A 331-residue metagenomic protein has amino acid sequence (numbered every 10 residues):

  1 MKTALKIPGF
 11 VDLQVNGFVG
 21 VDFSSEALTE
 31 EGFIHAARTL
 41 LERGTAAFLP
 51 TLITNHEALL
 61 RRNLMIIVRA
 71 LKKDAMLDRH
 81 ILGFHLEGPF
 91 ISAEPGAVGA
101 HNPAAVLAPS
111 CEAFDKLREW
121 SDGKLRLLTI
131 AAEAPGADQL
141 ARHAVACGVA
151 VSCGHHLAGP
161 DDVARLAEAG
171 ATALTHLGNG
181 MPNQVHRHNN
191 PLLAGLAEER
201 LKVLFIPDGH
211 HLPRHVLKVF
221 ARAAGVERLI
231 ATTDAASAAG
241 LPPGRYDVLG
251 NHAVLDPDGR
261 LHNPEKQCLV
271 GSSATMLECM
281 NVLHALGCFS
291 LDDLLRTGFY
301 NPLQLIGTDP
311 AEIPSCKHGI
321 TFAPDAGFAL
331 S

Functional and structural regions predicted by a protein language model:
M1-I7: Histidine-rich, glycine-flanked metal-binding segment
G9-V11, S152, A173, A231-T232: Residue-level marker for buried hydrophobic side chains located in beta-strands that build the well-ordered beta-sheet
N16-S24, I34-N63, R79-S92, S121-E133 (+4 more regions): Divalent metal-dependent hydrolysis catalytic cores, especially in the metallo-beta-lactamase
A58-R69, A97: Metal-dependent catalytic neighborhoods of phosphoester/phosphodiester hydrolases
L86, A93-N190: Divalent metal-binding pocket/active-site signature
D162-D293, T308-D309, D325-A326: Active-site-adjacent C-terminal substructures of enzyme catalytic domains
L291-P302: Short, well-structured alpha-helical segments that form the helix of a local strand-helix-strand
Q304, T308-S331: C-terminal cap of metal-dependent C-N hydrolases
